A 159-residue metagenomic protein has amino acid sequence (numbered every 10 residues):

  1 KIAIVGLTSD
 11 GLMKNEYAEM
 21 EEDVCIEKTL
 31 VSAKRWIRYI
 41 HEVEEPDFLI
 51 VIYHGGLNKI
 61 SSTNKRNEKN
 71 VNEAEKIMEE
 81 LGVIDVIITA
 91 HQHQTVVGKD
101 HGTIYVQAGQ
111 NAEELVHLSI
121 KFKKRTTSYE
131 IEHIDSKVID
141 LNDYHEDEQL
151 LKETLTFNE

Functional and structural regions predicted by a protein language model:
K1-Q149: Acidic, metal/ion-coordinating pockets
E148-E159: Active-site nucleophile-His-acid catalytic modules used for acyl/amide transfer and hydrolysis across diverse enzymes
